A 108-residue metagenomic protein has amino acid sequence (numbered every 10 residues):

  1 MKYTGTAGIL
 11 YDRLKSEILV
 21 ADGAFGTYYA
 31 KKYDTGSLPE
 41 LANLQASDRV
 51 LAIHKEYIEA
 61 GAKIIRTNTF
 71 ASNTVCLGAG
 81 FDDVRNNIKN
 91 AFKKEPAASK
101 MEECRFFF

Functional and structural regions predicted by a protein language model:
M1-F108: Domain-level signal for soluble alpha/beta catalytic cores
